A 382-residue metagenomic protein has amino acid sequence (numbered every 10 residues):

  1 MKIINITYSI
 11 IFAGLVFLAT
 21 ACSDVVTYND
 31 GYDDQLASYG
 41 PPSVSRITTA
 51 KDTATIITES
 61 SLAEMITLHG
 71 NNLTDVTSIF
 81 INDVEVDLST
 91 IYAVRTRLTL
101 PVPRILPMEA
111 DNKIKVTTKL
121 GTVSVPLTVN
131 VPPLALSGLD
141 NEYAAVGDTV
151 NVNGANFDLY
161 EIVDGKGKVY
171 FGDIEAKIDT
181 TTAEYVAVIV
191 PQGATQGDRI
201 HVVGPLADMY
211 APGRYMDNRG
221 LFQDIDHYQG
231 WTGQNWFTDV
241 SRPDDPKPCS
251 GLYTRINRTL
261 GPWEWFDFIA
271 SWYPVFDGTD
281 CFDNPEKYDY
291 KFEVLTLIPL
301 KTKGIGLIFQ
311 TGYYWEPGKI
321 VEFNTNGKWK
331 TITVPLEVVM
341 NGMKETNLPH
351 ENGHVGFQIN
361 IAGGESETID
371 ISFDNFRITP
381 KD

Functional and structural regions predicted by a protein language model:
F17-A21: C-terminal motif of bacterial Sec signal peptides marking the signal peptidase cleavage site
S23-T74, L120-D164, Q196, A207-G233: Beta-strand/beta-sandwich contexts
I66-L68, L98-L100, N112-V116, V150-G154 (+3 more regions): A structural motif
M108-K119, Q196-L206, F357-I359: Short, aromatic- and glycine-rich surface loops/edge beta-strands on solvent-exposed regions
Y143, P212-D224, G364-D382: Extracellular polysaccharide-targeting segments
S241-S271: Short carbohydrate-recognition loop motifs
A270, F276-D277, D283-G342, I369: Extracellular ligand-binding interfaces
F292, V334-D370, N375-F376: Extracellular beta-strand ligand-recognition surfaces/modules
